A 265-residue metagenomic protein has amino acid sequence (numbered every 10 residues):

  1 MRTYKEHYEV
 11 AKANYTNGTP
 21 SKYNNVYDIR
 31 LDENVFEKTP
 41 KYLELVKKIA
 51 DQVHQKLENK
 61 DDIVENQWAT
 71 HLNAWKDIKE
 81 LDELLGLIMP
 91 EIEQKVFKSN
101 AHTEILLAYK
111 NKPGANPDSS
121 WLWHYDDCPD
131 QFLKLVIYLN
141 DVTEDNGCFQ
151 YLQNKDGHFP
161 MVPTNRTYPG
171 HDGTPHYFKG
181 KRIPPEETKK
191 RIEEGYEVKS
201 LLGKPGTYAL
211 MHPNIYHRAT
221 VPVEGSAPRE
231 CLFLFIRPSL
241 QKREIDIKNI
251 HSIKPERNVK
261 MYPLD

Functional and structural regions predicted by a protein language model:
M1-L122: Non-heme Fe(II)-dependent double-stranded beta-helix
R2-G18, L45-L57, R166-T167, Y208-L210 (+1 more regions): Non-heme Fe(II)/2-oxoglutarate
V26, D130-V136, N146, V198-S200 (+2 more regions): Extracellular structured ligand-interaction cores
S99-T103, Y125-C128, L139-C148, N154-D156: Active-site region of the double-stranded beta-helix
N111-K112, L152-F159, F235-Q241: Short edge-strand/loop segments of extracellular domains
S120-D127, Y216-A219: Histidine-centered catalytic micro-motifs
C128-E144, L202-G203, L210, L234-S239: Short, conserved beta-strand element in jelly-roll/cupin
N146-I215: Double-stranded beta-helix
